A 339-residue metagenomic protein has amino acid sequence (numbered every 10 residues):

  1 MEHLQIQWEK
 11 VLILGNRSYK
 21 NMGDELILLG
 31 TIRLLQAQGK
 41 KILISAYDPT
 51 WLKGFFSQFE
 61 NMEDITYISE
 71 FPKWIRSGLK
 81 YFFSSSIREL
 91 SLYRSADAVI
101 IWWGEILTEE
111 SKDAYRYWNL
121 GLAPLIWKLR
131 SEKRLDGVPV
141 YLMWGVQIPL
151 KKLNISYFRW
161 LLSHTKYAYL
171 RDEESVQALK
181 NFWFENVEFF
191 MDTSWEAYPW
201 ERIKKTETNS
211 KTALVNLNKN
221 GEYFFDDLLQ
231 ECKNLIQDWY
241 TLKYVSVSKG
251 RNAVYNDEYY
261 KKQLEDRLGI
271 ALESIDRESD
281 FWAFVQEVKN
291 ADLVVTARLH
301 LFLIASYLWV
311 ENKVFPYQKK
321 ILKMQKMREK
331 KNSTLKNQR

Functional and structural regions predicted by a protein language model:
M1-R339: Active-site anion-handling motifs in enzyme catalytic cores
